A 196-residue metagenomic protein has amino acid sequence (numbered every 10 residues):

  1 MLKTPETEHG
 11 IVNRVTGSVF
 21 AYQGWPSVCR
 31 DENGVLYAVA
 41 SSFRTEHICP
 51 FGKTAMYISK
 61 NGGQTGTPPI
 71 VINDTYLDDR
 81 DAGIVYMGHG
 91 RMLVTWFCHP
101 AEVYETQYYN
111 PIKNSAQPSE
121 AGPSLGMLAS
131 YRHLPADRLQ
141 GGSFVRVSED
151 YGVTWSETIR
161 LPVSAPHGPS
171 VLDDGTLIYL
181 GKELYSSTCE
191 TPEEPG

Functional and structural regions predicted by a protein language model:
M1-G196: Asp-box/BNR beta-propeller blade signature and adjacent active/binding-site loops in extracellular glycan-interacting
